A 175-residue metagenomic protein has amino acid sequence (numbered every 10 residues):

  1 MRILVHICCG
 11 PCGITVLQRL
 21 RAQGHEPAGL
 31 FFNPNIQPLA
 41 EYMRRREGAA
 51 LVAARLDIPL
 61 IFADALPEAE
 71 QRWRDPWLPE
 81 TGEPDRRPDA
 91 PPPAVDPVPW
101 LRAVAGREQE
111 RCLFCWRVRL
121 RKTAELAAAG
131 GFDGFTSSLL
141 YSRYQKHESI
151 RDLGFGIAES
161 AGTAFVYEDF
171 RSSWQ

Functional and structural regions predicted by a protein language model:
M1-Q175: Nucleotide-activated chemistry modules centered on ATP-dependent adenylation/adenylyltransferase
